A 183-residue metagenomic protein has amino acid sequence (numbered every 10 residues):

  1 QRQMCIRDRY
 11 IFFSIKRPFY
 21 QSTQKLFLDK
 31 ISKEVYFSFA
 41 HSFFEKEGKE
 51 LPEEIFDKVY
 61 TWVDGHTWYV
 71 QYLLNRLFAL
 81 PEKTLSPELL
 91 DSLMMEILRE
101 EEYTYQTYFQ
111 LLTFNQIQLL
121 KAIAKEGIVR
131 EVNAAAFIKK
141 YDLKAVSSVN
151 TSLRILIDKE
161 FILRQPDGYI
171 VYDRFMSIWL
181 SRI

Functional and structural regions predicted by a protein language model:
Q1-I6: Short, small-residue-biased leader/transition segments that mark boundaries at the very start of proteins
R9-T61, Q71, E82-L85: Helix-loop-helix "sensor" segment of P-loop NTPases
F12-F13, A40, L74, P166 (+1 more regions): Short, flexible helix/strand-to-coil boundary loops that buttress conserved ligand/catalytic motifs in alpha/beta
E50-I55, Y72, L85, L89 (+3 more regions): Alpha-helix N-cap and coil->helix boundary residues
D57-W62, W68-E82, K121, R154: C-terminal helical "lid" of AAA+/P-loop NTPase domains
G65-H66, D173: Short loop-to-helix capping motifs
A79-E101: Conserved C-terminal helix/linker of AAA+ ATPases
R99, Y103-I183: C-terminal leucine-rich, beta-strand-based interaction scaffolds used for sensing/assembly
